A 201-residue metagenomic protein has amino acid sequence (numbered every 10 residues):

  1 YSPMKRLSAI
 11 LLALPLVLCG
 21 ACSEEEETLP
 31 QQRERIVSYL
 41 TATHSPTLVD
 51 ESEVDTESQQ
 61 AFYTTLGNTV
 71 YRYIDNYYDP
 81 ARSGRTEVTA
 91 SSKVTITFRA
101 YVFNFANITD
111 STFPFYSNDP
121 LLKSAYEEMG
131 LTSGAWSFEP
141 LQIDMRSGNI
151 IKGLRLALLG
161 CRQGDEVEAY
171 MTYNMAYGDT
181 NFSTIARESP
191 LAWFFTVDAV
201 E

Functional and structural regions predicted by a protein language model:
Y1-G20: Sec-dependent bacterial lipoprotein signal peptides
C22-E201: Cross-family detector of peptidyl-prolyl cis-trans isomerase
